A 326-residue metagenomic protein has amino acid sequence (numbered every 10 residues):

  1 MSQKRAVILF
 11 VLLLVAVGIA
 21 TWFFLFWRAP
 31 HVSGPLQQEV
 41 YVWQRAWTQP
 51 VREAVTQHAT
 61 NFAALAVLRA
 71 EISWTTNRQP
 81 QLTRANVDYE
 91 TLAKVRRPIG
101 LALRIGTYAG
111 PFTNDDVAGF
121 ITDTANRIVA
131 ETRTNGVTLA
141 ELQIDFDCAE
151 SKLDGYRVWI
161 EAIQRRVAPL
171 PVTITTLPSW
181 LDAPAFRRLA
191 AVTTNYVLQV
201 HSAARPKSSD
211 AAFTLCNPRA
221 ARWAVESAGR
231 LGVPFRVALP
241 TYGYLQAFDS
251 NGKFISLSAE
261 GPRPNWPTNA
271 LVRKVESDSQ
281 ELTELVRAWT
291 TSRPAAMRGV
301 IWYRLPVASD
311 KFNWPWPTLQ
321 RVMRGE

Functional and structural regions predicted by a protein language model:
M1-A16, W22-F23: N-terminal Sec-pathway targeting helices
G18-V32: Membrane-interface motif at the C-terminal end of an N-terminal transmembrane signal
S33-V40, A70-S73, N77-L198: Chitinase-like catalytic core of GlcNAc-active glycosidases
T48-T75, E131-G136, A295: Catalytic domains of carbohydrate-active enzymes, especially glycoside hydrolases
R52-V55, A85-Y89, I121-T132, R157-Q164 (+3 more regions): Generic structural signal for well-ordered alpha-helices, preferentially at hydrophobic/aromatic core positions
L65, I144, Y196, V237 (+1 more regions): Conserved, mostly hydrophobic/aromatic
V158-N251: Substrate-binding surface in catalytic domains of secreted glycosidases
A238, Y242-Y244, S250-G325: Substrate-binding cleft of secreted/luminal carbohydrate-active enzymes
